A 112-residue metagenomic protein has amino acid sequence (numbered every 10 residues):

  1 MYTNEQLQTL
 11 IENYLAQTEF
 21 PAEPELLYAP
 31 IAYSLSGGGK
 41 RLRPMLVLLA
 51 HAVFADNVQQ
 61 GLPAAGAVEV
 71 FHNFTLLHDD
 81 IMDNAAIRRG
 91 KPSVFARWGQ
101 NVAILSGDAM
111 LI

Functional and structural regions predicted by a protein language model:
M1-E19: N-terminal amphipathic/basic leader segments beginning at the initiator methionine
A16, F20-I112: Mg2+-dependent prenyl diphosphate-binding active-site environment of isoprenoid biosynthetic enzymes
